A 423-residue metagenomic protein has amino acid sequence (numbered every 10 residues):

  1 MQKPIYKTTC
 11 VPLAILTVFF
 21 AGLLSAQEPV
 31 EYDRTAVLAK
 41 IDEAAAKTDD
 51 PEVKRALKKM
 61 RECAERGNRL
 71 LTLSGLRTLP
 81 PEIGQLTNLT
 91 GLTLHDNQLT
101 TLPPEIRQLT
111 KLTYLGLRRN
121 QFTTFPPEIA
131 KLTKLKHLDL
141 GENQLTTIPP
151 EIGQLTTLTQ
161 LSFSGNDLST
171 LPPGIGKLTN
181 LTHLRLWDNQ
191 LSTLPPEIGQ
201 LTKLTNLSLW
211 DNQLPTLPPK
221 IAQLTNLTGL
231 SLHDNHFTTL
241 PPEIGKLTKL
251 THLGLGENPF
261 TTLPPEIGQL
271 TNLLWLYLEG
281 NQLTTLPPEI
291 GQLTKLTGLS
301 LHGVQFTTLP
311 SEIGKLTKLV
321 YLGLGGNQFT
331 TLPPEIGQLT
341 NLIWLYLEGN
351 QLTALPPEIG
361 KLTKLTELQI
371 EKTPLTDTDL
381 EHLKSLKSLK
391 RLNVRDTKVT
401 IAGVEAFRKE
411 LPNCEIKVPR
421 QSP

Functional and structural regions predicted by a protein language model:
Q2-L13: Bacterial N-terminal signal peptides that target proteins for export
V11-G22: Bacterial N-terminal signal peptides
L24-A26: Boundary at the C-terminal end of the N-terminal hydrophobic targeting segment
L38, D42-Q98: LRR N-terminal entry segment and analogous cap-like coil->beta motifs
A64, Q85, Q108, K131 (+12 more regions): C-terminal capping segment of individual leucine-rich repeats
L70-T78, N88-Q98, K111-Q121, K134-Q144 (+12 more regions): Concave beta-strand-loop units of leucine-rich repeat
L79-E82, L102-E105, F125-E128, I148-E151 (+11 more regions): The feature encodes a structural signal of leucine-rich repeats
